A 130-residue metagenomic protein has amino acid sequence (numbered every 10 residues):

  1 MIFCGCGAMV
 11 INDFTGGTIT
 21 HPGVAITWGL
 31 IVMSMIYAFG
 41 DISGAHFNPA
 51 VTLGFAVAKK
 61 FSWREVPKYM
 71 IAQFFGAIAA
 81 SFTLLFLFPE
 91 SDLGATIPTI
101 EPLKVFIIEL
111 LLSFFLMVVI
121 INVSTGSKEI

Functional and structural regions predicted by a protein language model:
M1-I130: Membrane-interface helix-loop junctions and terminal tails of multi-pass membrane proteins
